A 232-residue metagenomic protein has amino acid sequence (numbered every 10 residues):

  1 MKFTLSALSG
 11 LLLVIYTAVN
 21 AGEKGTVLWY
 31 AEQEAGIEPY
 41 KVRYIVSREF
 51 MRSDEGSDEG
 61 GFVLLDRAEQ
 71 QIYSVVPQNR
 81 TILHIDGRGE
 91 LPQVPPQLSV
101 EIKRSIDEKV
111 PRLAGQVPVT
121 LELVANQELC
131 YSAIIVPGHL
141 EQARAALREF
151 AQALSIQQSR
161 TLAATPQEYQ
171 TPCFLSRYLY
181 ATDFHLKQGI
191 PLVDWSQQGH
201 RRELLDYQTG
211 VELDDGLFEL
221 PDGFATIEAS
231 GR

Functional and structural regions predicted by a protein language model:
M1-T4: Positively charged n-region of N-terminal signal peptides that target proteins for export
S6-I15: Bacterial N-terminal signal peptides
T17-A21: Sec/Tat signal peptide C-region and signal peptidase I cleavage site
G22-R232: Extended soluble regions of mature proteins
